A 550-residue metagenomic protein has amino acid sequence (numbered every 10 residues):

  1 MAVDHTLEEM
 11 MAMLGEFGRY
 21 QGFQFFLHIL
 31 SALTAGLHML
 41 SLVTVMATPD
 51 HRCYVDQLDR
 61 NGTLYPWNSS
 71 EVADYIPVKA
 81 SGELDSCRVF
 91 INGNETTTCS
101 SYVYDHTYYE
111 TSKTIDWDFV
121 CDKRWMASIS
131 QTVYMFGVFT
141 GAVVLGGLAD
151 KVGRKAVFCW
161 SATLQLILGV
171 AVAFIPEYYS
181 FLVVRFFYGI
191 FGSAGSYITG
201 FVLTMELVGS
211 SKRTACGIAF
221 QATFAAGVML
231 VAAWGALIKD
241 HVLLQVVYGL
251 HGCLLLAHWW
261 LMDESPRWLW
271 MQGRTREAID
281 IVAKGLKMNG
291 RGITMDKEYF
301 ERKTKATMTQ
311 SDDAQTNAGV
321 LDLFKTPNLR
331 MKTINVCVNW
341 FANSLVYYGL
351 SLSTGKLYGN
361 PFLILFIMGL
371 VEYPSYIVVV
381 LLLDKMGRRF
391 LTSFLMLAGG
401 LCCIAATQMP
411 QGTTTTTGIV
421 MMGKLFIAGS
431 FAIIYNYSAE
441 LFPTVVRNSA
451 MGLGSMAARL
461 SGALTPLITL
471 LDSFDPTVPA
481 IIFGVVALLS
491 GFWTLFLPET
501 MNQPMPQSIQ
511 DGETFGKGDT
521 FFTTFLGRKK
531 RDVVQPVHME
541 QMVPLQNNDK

Functional and structural regions predicted by a protein language model:
A2-G22, D74-W125, K287-L357, G518-K550: Flexible cytoplasmic loops linking transmembrane helices in multi-pass membrane transporters
L27, S31-M39, M135-V138, G192-F201 (+5 more regions): Glycine-rich segments within core transmembrane alpha-helices of 12-TM secondary carriers
G36, L40, R185, Q221 (+2 more regions): C-terminal transmembrane bundle
A47-S100, L237-Q310, G484-R528: Central mid-sequence intracellular linker of multi-pass
Y109-E110, I115-F119, Y134, S180-A194 (+3 more regions): Hydrophobic core of transmembrane alpha-helices in multi-pass small-molecule transporters, especially MFS/SLC-type
T114-W117, A194-V208, L230, L350 (+2 more regions): Intracellular juxtamembrane helix-capping segments at the cytosolic ends of symmetry-related transmembrane helices
G153, F174-Y179, I238-K239, M409-P410: Helix-breaking motifs and short loop linkers at transmembrane-helix boundaries and internal kinks in secondary membrane
A156-A171, Y179, A222, L391-A405: Structural signature of the two symmetry-related core transmembrane helices
